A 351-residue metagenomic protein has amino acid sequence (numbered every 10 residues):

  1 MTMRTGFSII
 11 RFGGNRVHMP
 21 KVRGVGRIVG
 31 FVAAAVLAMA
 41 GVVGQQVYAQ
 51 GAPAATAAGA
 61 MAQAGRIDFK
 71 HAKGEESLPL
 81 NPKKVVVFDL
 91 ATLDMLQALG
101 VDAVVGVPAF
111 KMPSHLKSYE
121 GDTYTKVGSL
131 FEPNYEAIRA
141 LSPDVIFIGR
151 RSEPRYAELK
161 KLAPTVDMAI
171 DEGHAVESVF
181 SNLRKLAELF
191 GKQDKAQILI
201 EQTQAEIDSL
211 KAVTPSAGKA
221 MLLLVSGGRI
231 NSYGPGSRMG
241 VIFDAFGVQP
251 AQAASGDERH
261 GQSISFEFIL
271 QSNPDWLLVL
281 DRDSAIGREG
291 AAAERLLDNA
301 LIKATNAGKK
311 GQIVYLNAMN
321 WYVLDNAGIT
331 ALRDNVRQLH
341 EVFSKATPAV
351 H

Functional and structural regions predicted by a protein language model:
M1-S77, A349-H351: Short, low-complexity disordered leader/linker segments with a strong preference for bacterial N-terminal type II
H71-K73, V127-N134, G256-I264: Short helix-initiation/N-cap motifs at beta->coil->alpha
K84, F88-A137: A short, structured surface patch at a secondary-structure boundary
K84-L99, K195-Q249, R259-G261: Basic- and aromatic-lined ligand-binding clefts that recognize polyanionic substrates
S142-I148, P164, I269, N273-L278: Proline-aspartate-enriched helix->loop->beta-strand connector
K161-G227, Q312, V323-H351: Extracytoplasmic substrate-binding proteins
N231, E258-I286: Ligand-binding pocket segment of bilobal, Venus flytrap-like solute-binding proteins
V279-H351: Structured C-terminal subdomain patch of bacterial secreted/periplasmic proteins
